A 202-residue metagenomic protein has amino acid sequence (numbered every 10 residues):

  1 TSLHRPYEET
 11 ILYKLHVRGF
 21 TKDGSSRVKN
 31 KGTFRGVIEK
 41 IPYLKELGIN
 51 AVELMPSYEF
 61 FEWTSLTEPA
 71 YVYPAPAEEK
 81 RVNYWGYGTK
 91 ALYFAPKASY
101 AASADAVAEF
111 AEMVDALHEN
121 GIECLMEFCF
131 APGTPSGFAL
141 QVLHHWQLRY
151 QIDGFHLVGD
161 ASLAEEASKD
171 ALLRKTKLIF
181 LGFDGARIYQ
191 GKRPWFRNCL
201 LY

Functional and structural regions predicted by a protein language model:
T1-K14, K22-S26: The feature marks proteins involved in alpha-glucan
I11-Y13, V52-L54, C124-M126, F155 (+1 more regions): Hydrophobic faces of well-ordered beta-strands that scaffold small-molecule active sites in alpha/beta enzyme cores
L15, L44, L54, Y93 (+1 more regions): Conserved, mostly hydrophobic/aromatic
G24-V28, E62-P69: Short, solvent-exposed loop/turn and secondary-structure capping segments
T33, T64-E119, P132-Y150: Aromatic- and acidic-residue-enriched carbohydrate-binding clefts of CAZyme catalytic domains
E39-Y58, K80, R149: Catalytic domains of carbohydrate-active enzymes, especially glycoside hydrolases
P42-K45, A111-N120, E165-L173: Surface-exposed amphipathic alpha-helices with a cationic face
G88, V142-Y202: Active-site-proximal helices and loops of the catalytic beta/alpha 8
